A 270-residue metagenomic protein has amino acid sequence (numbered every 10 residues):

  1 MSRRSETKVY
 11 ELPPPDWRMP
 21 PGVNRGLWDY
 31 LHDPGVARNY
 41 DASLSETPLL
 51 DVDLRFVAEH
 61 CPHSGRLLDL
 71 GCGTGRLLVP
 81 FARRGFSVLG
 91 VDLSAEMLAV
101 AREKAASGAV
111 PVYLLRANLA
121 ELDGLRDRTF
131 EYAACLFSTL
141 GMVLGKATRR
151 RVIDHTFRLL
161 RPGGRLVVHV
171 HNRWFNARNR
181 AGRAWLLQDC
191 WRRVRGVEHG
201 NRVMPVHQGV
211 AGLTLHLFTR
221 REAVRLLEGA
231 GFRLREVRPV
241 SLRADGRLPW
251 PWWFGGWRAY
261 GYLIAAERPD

Functional and structural regions predicted by a protein language model:
S2-H63, R76: Conserved class I S-adenosyl-L-methionine
S64-G71: Conserved class I S-adenosyl-L-methionine
R76-E121: Class I SAM-dependent methyltransferase SAM/SAH-binding core
G124-A133: A short acidic, Gly/Pro-enriched loop at the edge of an enzyme's catalytic core that lines a small-molecule cofactor
Y132-A147: A short SAM/SAH-binding and catalytic strip from SAM-dependent methyltransferases
R150-P162: A short glycine-rich, Lys/Arg-flanked "PGG" loop and its adjoining helix->strand segment in the class I
V167-A230, P239, R243: SAM-dependent methyltransferase
P251-D270: Core SAM-dependent methyltransferase catalytic element
